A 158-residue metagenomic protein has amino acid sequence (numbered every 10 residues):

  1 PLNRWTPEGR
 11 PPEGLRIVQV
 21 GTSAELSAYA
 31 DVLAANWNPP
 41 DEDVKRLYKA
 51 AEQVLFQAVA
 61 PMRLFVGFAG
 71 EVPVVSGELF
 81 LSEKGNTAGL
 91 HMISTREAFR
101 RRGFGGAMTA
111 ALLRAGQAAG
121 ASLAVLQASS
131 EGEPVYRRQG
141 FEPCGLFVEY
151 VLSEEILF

Functional and structural regions predicted by a protein language model:
P1-L26, L126-A128, V148-L152: Acyl-donor-binding surface of acyltransferase catalytic domains
S23-N36: A short, well-structured alpha-helix characteristic of acyl/acetyltransferase catalytic modules
A24, G85, S130-P134: Short alpha-helical
D43-A98: A conserved beta-strand-loop-helix scaffold within acyl/acetyltransferase catalytic domains
M62, A119-A121: Short, high-confidence coil segments that cap the C-terminus of an alpha-helix and link into the following beta-strand
H91-E97, R101-R114, A118, A128 (+1 more regions): Conserved acetyl-CoA-binding loop-helix of GNAT-fold acetyltransferases
T109, S130-P134, S153-E154: Short glycine/proline-centered loop/turn elements that form peptide/ligand docking sites
R137-F147: Conserved acetyl-CoA-binding loop of GNAT-fold acetyltransferases
